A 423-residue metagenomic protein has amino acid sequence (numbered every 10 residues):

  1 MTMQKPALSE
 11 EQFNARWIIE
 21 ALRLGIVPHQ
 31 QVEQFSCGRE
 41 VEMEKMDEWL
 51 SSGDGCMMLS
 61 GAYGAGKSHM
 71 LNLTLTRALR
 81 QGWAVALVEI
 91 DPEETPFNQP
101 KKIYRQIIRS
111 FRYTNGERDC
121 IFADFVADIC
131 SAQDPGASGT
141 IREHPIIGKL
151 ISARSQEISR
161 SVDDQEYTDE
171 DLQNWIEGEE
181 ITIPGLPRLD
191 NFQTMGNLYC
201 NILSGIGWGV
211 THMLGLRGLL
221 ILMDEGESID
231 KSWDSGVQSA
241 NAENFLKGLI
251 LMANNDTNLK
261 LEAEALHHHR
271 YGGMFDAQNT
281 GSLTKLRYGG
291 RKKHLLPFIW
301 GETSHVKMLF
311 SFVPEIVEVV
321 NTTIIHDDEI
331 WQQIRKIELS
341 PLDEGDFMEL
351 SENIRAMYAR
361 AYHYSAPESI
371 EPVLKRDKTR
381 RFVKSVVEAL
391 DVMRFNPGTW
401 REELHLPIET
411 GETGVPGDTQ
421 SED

Functional and structural regions predicted by a protein language model:
M1-G55, G398-D423: A short, basic N-terminal segment
L8-E11, T182-S369: The catalytic "switch" region of P-loop NTPases
R16-Q31, Q81, E93, F97-N98 (+2 more regions): Extended charged low-complexity segments that act as oligomerization/scaffolding linkers
F35, R39-T74, L79-W83, S204-S232 (+3 more regions): Secondary-structure-rich domain cores
L50, F111, V210, L249-A253 (+2 more regions): Generic structural signal for hydrophobic core residues of well-folded globular domains
G55-G215, P372, T379, E388-G398: P-loop NTPase nucleotide-binding core
R160-S161, E166-E177, N321-D423: C-terminal alpha-helical "lid" subdomain
